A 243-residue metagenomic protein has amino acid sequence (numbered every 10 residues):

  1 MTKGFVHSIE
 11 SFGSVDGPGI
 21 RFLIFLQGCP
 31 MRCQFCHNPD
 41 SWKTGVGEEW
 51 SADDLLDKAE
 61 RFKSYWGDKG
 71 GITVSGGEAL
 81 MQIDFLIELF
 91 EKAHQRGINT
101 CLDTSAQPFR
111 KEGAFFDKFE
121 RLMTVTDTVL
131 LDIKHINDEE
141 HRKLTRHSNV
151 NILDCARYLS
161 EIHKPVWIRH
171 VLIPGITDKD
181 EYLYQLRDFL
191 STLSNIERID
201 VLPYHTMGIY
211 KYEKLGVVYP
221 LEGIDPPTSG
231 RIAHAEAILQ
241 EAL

Functional and structural regions predicted by a protein language model:
M1-V15, L172-L243: Auxiliary Fe-S-binding modules of radical SAM enzymes
T2, S8-W50: Canonical Radical SAM [4Fe-4S] cluster-binding loop centered on the CxxxCxxC motif and its immediate flanking residues
P39-I72: Conserved alpha-helical substructure of the radical SAM core
D40-T44, R142-S148, G216-I224: Short glycine-enriched, charge-decorated loop/helix-capping segments at active-site entrances that position
E49, R146-N149, P226-S229: Short, conserved loop/turn and helix-capping segments at secondary-structure boundaries that abut family-defining
E60-S64, D68-G71, G76, L80-L202 (+1 more regions): Conserved AdoMet/S-adenosylmethionine-binding subsite of the radical SAM
